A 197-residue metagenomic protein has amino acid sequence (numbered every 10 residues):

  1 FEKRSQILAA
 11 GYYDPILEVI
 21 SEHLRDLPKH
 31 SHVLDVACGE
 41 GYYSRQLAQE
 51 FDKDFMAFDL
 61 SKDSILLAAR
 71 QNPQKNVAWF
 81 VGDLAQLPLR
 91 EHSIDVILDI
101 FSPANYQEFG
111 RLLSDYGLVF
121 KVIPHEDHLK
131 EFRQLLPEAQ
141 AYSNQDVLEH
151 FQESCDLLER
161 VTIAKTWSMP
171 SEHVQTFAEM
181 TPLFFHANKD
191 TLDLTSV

Functional and structural regions predicted by a protein language model:
F1-P15: Class I SAM-dependent methyltransferase Rossmann-like catalytic core, especially the SAM/SAH-binding loop
G11-K29: Conserved alpha-helix/loop element of class I SAM-dependent methyltransferases that forms part of the SAM/SAH-binding
H32-D35, G41-Q86: Class I SAM-dependent methyltransferase SAM/SAH-binding core
A85-V96: A short acidic, Gly/Pro-enriched loop at the edge of an enzyme's catalytic core that lines a small-molecule cofactor
I94-E108, I123-H125: A short SAM/SAH-binding and catalytic strip from SAM-dependent methyltransferases
Y116-D127: Conserved beta-strand signature within the Rossmann-like core of class I S-adenosyl-L-methionine
R133-E153: Conserved Class I S-adenosyl-L-methionine
T162-V197: Conserved Class I S-adenosyl-L-methionine
